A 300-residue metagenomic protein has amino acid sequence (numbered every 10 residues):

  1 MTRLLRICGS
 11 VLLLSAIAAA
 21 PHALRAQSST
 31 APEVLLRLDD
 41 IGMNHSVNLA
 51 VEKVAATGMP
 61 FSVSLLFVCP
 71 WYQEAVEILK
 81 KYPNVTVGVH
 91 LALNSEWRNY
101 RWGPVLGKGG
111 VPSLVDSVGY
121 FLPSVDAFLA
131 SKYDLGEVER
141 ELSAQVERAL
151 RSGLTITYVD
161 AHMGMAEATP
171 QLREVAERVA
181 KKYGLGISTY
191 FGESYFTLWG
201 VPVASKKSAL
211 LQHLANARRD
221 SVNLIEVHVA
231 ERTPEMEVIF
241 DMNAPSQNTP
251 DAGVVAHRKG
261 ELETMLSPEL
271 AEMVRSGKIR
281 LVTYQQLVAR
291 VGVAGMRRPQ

Functional and structural regions predicted by a protein language model:
C8-A20: Bacterial N-terminal signal peptides
P21-S28: Boundary at the C-terminal end of the N-terminal hydrophobic targeting segment
S29-R98: Active-site beta->alpha N-cap acidic-glycine motif
D40, V87, V159, I225 (+1 more regions): Conserved, mostly hydrophobic/aromatic
V51-T57, E74-T86, G103-D116, L150-R151 (+1 more regions): Acidic (Asp/Glu)-rich catalytic clusters
W102-L129, F240-G253: Active-site gating loops and adjacent loop-to-helix segments of metal-dependent hydrolytic enzymes
K132-R218: Catalytic domains of cell-wall/extracellular-matrix polysaccharide-remodeling enzymes, centered on de-N-acetylation
I187-Y190, P245-Q300: C-terminal domain-boundary segment and adjacent tail
